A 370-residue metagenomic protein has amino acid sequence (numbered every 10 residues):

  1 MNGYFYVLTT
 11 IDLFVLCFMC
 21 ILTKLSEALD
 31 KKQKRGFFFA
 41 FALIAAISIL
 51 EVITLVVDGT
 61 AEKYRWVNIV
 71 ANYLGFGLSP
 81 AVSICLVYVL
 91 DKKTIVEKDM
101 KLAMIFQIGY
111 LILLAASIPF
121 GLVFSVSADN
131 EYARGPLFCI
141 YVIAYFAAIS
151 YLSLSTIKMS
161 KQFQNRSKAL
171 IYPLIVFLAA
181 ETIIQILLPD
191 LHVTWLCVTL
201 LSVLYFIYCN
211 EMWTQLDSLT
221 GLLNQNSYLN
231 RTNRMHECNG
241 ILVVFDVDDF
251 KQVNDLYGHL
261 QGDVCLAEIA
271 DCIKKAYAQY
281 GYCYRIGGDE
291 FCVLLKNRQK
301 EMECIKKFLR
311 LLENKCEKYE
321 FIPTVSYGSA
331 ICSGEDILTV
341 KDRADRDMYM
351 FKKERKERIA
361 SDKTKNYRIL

Functional and structural regions predicted by a protein language model:
N2-I11, S117-Y151, Q185-L191: Extracellular-loop-to-transmembrane junctions of the mid-late helices
V7-Y64, N68-L86, M104-G121, I171-I186: Hydrophobic alpha-helical transmembrane segments of multi-pass membrane proteins
M19-T23, C85-V89, A144-F163: Alpha-helical transmembrane segments in multipass membrane proteins, preferentially the mid-helix core
K24-F37, D91-A103, T156-S167: Membrane-interface helix-boundary motifs at transmembrane edges
S153-I157, K161-L219, N226-N239: Signal-transducing coiled-coil linker helices
N224-I241, K251-A278, Y284-G288, C292-V293 (+4 more regions): Conserved long alpha-helical elements within nucleotide-processing catalytic cores of c-di-GMP signaling and class III
K275-Y280, E301-I322: Short catalytic/binding micro-motifs of nucleotide second-messenger systems
K306-L309, E313-E317, S326, A330-K363 (+1 more regions): Catalytic-core segments of nucleotide cyclases and related cyclic-nucleotide turnover enzymes
